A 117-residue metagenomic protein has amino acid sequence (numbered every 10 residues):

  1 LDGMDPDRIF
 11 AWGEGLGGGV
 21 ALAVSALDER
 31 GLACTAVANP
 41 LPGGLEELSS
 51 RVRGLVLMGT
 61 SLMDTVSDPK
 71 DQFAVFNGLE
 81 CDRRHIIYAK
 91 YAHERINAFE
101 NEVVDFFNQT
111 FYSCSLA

Functional and structural regions predicted by a protein language model:
L1-G15: Gly/Ser-rich "nucleophile elbow"/oxyanion-hole loop immediately N-terminal to the catalytic nucleophile in hydrolases
P6, G31-A33, D82-R83: Core-facing hydrophobic residues within beta-strands of well-ordered domains
W12, A38-N39, Y88-A89: Alpha/beta-hydrolase-fold catalytic nucleophile elbow
G18-E29, V75: Short glycine-enriched nucleophile-adjacent loop and the immediately C-terminal alpha-helix near the catalytic center
R30-P42: A conserved short beta-strand
G44-G54: Conserved serine/cysteine hydrolase catalytic core
V52, M58-T60, D64: Short beta-strand/loop motif that positions the catalytic acidic residue of the alpha/beta-hydrolase fold
P69, F73-A117: C-terminal catalytic histidine-bearing segment of alpha/beta-hydrolase fold enzymes
